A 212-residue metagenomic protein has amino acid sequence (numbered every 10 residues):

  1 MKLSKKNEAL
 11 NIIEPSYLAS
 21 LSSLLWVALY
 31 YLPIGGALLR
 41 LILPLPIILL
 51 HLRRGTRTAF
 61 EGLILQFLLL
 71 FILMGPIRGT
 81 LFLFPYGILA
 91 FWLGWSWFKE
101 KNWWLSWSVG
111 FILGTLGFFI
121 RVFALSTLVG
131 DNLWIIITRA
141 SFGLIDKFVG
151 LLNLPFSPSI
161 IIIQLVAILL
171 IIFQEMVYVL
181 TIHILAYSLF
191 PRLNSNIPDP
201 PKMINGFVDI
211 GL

Functional and structural regions predicted by a protein language model:
K2-L65: Hydrophobic transmembrane alpha-helices
L3, N7, N11, F71-R78 (+2 more regions): Membrane-helix interfacial "entry" motifs
I12-Y17, F60-I64, T80, F84 (+2 more regions): Hydrophobic alpha-helical transmembrane segments
V27-G36, Q66-W97: Interfacial aromatic-anchored transmembrane helix boundaries in multi-pass membrane proteins
Y30, L52, L70, M74 (+3 more regions): Membrane-water interface at transmembrane helix exits
A37, F82-L83, I171-M176: Residue-level hotspots within the lipid-embedded alpha helices of multi-pass solute transporters
L83-S126: Short helix-perturbing small/polar motifs within transmembrane alpha-helices
V109-N196, P201, N205: Membrane-embedded alpha-helical hairpins and interfacial helices in multi-pass inner-membrane proteins
